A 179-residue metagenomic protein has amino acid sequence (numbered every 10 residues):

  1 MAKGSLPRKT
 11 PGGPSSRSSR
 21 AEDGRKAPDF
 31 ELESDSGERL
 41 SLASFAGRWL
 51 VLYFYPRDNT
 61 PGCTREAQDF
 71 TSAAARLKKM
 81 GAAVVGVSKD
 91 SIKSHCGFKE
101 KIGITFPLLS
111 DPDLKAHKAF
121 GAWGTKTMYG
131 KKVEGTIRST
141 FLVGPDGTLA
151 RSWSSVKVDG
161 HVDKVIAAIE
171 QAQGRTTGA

Functional and structural regions predicted by a protein language model:
M1-A179: Chalcogenol-based redox active-site neighborhoods
